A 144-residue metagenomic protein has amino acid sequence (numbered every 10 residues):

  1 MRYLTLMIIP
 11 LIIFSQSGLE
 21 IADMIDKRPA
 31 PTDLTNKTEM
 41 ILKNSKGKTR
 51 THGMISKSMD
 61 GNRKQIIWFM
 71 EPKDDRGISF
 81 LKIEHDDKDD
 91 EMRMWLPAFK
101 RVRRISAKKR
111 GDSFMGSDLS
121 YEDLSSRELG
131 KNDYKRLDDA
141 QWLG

Functional and structural regions predicted by a protein language model:
Y3-F14: Sec-dependent N-terminal signal peptides
L11, T32, R63: Residue-level signal for beta-strand positions within conserved beta-sheet cores that form or flank
Q16-D33, E39-I41, K48-R50, D74-R76 (+1 more regions): Flexible, processing/modification-adjacent segments and terminal tails in exported/periplasmic/extracellular proteins
I25, M54-M59: Extended lipid/amphipathic-ligand handling interfaces
T38-L42, I55, Q65-E71: Short beta-strand segments that buttress and anchor functional surface loops
K57-Q65, I83-D90: Short, solvent-exposed coil/turn segments at beta-strand boundaries
F69, I78-K82: Extended, compositionally biased flexible segments
